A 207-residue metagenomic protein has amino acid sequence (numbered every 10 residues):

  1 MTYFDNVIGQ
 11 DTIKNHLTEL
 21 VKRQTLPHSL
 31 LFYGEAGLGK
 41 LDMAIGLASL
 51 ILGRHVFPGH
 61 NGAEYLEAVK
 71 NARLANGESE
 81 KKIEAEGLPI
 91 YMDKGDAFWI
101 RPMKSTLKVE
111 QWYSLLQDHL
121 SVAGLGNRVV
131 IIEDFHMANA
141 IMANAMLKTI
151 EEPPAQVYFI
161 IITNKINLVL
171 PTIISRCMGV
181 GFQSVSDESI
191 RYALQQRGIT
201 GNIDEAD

Functional and structural regions predicted by a protein language model:
M1-I141: Clamp-loader machinery-focused feature within the broader ASCE/P-loop NTPase space
I8, F98-D207: Non-catalytic interfacial helical region
